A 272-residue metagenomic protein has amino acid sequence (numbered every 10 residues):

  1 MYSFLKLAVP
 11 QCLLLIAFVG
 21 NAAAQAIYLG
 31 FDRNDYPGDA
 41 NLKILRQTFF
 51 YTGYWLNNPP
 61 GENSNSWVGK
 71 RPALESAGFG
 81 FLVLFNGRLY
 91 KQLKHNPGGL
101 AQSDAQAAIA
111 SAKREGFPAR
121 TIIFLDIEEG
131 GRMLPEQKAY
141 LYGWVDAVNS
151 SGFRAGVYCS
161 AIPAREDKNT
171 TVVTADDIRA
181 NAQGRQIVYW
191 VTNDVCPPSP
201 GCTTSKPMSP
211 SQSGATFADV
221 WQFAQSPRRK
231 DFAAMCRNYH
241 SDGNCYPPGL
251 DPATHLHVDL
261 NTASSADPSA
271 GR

Functional and structural regions predicted by a protein language model:
M1-C12: Bacterial N-terminal signal peptides that target proteins for export
A17-N21: N-terminal signal peptide c-region/cleavage motif recognized by signal peptidases
Q25-D35, L42, A175-R272: Functionally critical loop-and-helix segments that line ligand-binding/catalytic clefts of soluble enzyme domains
Q25-S151: Substrate-binding cleft of extracellular glycoside hydrolase catalytic domains
Y54, V83, V157, W190-V191: Structural beta-sheet core signal
N86, C159-P163, Q225: Acidic carboxylate-rich catalytic motifs and surrounding loops in phosphoryl-/glycosyl-chemistry enzymes
S151-D167: Aromatic-lined carbohydrate-recognition surfaces of secreted/lumenal glycan-active proteins
I162-I178: Beta-rich nucleic-acid/ligand-interaction surfaces
